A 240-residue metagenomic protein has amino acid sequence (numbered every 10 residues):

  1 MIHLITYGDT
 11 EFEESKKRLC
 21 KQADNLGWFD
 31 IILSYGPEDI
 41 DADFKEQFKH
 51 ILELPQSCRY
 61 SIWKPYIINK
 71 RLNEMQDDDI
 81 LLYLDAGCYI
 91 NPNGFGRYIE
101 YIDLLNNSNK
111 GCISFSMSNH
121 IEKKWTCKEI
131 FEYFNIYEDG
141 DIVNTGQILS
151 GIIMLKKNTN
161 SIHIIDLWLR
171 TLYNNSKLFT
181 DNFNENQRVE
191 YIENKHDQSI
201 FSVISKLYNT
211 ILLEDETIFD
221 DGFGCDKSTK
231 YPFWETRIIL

Functional and structural regions predicted by a protein language model:
M1-L240: Glycosyltransferase catalytic domains, chiefly GT-A lineage
